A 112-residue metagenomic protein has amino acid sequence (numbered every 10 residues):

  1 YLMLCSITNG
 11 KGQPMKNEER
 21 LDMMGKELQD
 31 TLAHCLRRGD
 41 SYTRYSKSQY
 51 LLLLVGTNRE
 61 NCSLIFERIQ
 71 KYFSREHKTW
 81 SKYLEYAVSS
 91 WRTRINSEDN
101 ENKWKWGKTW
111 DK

Functional and structural regions predicted by a protein language model:
Y1-L4, T8-A33, T43-K47, R59-E67 (+2 more regions): Conserved long alpha-helical elements within nucleotide-processing catalytic cores of c-di-GMP signaling and class III
Y1-M3, D40-V55, K78-D111: A short glycine-enriched loop-to-beta-strand structural element that forms part of the catalytic core of nucleotide
H34-G39, K71-S81: Short catalytic/binding micro-motifs of nucleotide second-messenger systems
